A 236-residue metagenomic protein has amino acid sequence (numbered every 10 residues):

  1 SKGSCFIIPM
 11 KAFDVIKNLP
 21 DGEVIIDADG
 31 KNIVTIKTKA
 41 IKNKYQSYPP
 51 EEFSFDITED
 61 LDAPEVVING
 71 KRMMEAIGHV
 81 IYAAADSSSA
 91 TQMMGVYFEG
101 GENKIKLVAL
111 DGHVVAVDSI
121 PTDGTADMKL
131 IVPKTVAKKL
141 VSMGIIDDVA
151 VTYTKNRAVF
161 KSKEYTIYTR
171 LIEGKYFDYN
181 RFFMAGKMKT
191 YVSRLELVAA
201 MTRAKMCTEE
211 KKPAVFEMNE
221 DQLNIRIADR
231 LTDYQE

Functional and structural regions predicted by a protein language model:
S1-E236: Structural preference for solvent-exposed beta-strand-turn elements and adjacent flexible terminal/loop segments within
